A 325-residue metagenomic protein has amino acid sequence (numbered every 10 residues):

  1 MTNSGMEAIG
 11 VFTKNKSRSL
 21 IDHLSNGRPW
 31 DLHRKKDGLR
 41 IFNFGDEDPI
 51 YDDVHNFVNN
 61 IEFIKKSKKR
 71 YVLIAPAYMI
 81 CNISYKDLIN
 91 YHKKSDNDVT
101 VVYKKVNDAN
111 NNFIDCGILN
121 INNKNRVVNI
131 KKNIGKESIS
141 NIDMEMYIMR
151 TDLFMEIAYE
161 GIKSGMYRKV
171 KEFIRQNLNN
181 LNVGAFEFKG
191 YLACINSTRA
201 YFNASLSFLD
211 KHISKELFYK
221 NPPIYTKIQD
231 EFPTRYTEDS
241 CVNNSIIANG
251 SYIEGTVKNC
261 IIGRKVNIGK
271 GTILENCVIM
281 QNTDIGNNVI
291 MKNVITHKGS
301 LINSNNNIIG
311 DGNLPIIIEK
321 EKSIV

Functional and structural regions predicted by a protein language model:
M1-S207, I318-E319: Unchanged
D152, E160-V325: Left-handed beta-helix
